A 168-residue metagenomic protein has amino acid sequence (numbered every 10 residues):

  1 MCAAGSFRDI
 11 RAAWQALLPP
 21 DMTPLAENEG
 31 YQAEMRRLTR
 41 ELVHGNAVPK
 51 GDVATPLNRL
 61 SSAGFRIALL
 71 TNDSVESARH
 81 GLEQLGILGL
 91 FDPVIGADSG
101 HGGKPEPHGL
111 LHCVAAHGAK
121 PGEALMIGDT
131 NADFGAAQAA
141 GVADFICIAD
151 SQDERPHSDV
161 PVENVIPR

Functional and structural regions predicted by a protein language model:
M1-R40, G51-A54, R59: A metal-dependent, Asp-based hydrolase signature
A4-R8, R40-L69, V75, R79 (+2 more regions): Short, acidic loop-to-helix structural element flanking the phosphoryl-transfer center in phosphate-processing enzymes
A54-S62, V114-A115, F134-A139: Surface-exposed amphipathic alpha-helices with a cationic face
S77-H80, H112, A136: Phosphate- and divalent-cation-binding pockets in alpha/beta enzyme and binding domains that engage nucleotide-derived
L88-D92, K120: Conserved H-loop
P93-G103: Glycine/Thr-rich beta-alpha phosphate-binding loop at enzyme active sites
K104-F134: Conserved Lys-Pro-Asp/Glu-containing loop-to-beta segment of HAD-superfamily phosphomonoesterases, centered on
L125-V165: Acidic, Mg2+-coordinating phosphoryl-transfer loop and its flanking beta/alpha structural elements, shared across
